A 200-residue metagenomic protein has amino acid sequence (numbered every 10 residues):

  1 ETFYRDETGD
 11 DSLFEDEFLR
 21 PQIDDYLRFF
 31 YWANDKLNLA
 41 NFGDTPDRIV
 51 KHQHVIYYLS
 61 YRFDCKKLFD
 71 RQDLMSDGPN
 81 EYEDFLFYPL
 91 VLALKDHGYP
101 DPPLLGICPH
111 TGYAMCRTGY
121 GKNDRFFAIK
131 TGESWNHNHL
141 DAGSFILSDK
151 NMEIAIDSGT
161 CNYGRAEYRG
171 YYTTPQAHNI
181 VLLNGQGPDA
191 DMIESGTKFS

Functional and structural regions predicted by a protein language model:
T2-A155: Carbohydrate-active enzyme catalytic cores, enriched for enzymes that act on polyanionic acidic polysaccharides
L140-S200: Active-site rim segments in enzyme catalytic domains, especially the processed small/beta chain of N-terminal
